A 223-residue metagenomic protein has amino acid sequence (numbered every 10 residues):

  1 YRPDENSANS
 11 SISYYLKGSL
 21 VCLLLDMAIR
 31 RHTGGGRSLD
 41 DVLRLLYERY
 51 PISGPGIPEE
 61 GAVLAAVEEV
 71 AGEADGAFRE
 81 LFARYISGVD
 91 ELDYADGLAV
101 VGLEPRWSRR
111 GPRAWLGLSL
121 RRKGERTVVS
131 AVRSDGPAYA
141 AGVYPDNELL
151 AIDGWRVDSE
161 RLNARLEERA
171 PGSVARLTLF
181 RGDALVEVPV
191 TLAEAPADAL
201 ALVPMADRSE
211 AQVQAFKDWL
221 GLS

Functional and structural regions predicted by a protein language model:
Y1-S223: C-terminal recognition in membrane/secretory proteostasis and scaffolding
